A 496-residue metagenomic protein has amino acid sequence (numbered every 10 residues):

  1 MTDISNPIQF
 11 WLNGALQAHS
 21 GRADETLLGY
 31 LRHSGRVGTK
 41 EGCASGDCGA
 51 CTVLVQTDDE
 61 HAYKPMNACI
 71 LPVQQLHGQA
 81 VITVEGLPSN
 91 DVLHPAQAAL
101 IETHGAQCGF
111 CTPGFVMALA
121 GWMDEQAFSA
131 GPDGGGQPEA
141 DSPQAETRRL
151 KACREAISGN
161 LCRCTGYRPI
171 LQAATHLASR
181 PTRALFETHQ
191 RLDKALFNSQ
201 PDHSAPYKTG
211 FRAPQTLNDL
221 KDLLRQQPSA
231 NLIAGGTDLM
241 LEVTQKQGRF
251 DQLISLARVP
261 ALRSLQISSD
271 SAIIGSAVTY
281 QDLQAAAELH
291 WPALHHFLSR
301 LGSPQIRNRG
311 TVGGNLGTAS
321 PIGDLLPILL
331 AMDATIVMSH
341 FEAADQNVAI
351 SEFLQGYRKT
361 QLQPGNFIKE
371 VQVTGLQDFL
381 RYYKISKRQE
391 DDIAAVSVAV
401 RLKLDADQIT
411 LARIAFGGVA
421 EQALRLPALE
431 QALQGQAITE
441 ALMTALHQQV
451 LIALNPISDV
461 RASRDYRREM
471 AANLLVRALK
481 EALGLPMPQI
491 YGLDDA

Functional and structural regions predicted by a protein language model:
T2-A15: Eukaryote-biased recognition of intrinsically disordered, low-complexity regulatory segments
W11, L54-D58, P65-A68, P95-G105 (+2 more regions): C-terminal structural segment of proteins
A15-A23: Short, contiguous acidic and Ser/Thr-rich linear segments
S20, K40-G49, H104-G114, S158-R168: Cysteine-centered iron-sulfur cluster-binding motifs in ferredoxin-type domains/subunits of redox enzymes
R22-V53: A basic, amphipathic helix-loop patch mediating RNA/tRNA/ribosome contacts
D24-L28, T52, P72, T279 (+1 more regions): Short, structural beta-strand-to-alpha-helix junction motif
V55-V84: S4-like RNA-binding module at protein N-termini
G78, I82-T103: NAD(P)H dinucleotide-binding glycine-rich loop of Rossmann-like/cofactor-binding domains, especially the beta1-alpha1
